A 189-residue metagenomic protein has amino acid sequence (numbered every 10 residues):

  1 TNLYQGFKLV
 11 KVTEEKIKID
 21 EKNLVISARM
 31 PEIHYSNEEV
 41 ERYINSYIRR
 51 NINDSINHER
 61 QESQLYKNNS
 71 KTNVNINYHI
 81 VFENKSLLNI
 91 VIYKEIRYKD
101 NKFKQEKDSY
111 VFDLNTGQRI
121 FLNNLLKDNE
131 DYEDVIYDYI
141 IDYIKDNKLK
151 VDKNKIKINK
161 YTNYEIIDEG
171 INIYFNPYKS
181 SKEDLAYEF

Functional and structural regions predicted by a protein language model:
T1-F189: Compositionally biased intrinsically disordered regions enriched in Thr/Gly
